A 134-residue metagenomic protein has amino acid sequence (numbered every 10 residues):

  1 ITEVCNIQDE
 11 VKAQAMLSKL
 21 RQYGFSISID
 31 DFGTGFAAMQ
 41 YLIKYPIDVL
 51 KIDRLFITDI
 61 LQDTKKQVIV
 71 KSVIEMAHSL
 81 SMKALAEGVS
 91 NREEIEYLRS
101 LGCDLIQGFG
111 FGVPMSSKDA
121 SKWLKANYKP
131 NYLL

Functional and structural regions predicted by a protein language model:
I1-E10, Y23-L134: EAL-family c-di-GMP phosphodiesterase catalytic domain
